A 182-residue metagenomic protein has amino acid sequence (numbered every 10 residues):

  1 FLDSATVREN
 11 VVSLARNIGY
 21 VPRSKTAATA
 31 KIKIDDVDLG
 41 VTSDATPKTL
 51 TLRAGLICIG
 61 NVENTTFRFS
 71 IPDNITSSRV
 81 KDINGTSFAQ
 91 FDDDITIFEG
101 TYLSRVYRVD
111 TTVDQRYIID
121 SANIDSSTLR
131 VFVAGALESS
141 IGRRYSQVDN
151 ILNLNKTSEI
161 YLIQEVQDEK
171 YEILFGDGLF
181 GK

Functional and structural regions predicted by a protein language model:
F1-K182: Signature of Asx- and small-polar-rich beta-strand/turn repeats characteristic of beta-solenoid architectures
